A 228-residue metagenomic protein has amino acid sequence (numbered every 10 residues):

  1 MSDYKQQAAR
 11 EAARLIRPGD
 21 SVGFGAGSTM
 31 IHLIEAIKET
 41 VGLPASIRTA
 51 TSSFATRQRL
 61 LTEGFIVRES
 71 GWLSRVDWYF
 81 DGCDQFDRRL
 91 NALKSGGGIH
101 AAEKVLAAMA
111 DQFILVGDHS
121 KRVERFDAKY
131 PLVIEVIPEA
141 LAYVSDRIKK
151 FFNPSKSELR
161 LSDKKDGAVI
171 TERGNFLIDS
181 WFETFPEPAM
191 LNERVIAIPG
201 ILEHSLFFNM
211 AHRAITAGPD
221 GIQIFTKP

Functional and structural regions predicted by a protein language model:
S2-Q7, F54-P228: Conserved phosphate- and dinucleotide-binding cores of soluble alpha/beta proteins, encompassing both enzyme active
L15-D20: Short helix-loop-beta connector
G23, T49-A50: Conserved SAM-binding loop
G23-T29: Glycine-rich beta-strand-to-loop/alpha-helix junction loops that act as flexible
G27, S46-I47: Glycine-rich phosphate/diphosphate-binding loop of Rossmann-like nucleotide-binding domains
T29-I37: N-terminal active-site wall of soluble small-molecule enzyme domains
E39-A45: Short helix-capping segments at alpha-helix termini
